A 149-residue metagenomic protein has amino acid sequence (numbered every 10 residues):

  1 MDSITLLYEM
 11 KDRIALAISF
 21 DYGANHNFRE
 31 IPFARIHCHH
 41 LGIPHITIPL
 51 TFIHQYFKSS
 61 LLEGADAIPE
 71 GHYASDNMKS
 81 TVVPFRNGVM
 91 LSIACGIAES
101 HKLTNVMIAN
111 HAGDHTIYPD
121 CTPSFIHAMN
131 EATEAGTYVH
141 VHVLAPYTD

Functional and structural regions predicted by a protein language model:
M1-D149: ATP-dependent adenylation/nucleotidyltransferase module used to activate substrates
